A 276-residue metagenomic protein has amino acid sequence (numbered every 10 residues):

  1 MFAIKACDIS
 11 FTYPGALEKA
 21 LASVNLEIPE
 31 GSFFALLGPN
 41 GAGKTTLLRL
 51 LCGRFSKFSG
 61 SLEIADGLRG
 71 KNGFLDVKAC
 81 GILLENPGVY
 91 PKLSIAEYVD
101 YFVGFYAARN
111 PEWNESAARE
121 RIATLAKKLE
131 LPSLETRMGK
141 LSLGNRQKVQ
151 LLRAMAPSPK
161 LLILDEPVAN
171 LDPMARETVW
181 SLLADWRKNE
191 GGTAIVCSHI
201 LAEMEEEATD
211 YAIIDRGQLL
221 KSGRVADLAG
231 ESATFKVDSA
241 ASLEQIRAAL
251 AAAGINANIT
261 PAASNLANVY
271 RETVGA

Functional and structural regions predicted by a protein language model:
M1-A6, S10-S23, N72-G73: A short, flexible loop at the N-terminus of ABC-type nucleotide-binding domains that lies
L37-P39: The feature captures the beta-strand-to-loop junction immediately N-terminal to the Walker
C52: Helix-to-loop junction immediately C-terminal to a conserved catalytic motif
G60-D76: Conserved ABC transporter NBD signature motif
D100, G104, W113-S133: Conserved ABC ATPase "signature" region
L162-E166: Catalytic Walker B motif of ABC-type/P-loop ATPase nucleotide-binding domains
